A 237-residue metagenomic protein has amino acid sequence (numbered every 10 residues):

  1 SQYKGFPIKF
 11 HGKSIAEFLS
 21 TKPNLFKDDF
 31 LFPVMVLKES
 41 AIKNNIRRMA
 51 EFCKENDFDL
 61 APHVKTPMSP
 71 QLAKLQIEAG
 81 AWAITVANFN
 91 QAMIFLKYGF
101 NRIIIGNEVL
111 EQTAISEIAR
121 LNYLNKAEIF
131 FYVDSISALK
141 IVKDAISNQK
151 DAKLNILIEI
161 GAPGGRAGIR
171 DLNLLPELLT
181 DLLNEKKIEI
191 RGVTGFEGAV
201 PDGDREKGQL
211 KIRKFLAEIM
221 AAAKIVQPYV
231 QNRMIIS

Functional and structural regions predicted by a protein language model:
S1-R120: A charged N-terminal "starter" segment
F10-T21, A152-L154, K186-G195: Short coil-to-beta-strand
N44, R48-E51, Q71-L75, I94 (+5 more regions): Alpha-helical scaffolding segments of alpha/beta enzyme cores, especially the outer helices of TIM-barrel or partial
D59-A61, A83, R102-I104, E128-F130 (+3 more regions): Structural preference for beta-strand elements that scaffold enzyme active sites
A61-P62, I84, N107, F131-D134 (+2 more regions): Glycine- and other small-residue-rich loops at beta-strand/loop junctions that grip anionic moieties
P67-S69, F89, E108-L110, D134-A138 (+2 more regions): Active-site beta-loop-alpha junctions enriched in small/polar residues
A114-G192: Conserved anion-binding
G161-S237: Active-site loop/helix belt of alpha/beta enzymes
